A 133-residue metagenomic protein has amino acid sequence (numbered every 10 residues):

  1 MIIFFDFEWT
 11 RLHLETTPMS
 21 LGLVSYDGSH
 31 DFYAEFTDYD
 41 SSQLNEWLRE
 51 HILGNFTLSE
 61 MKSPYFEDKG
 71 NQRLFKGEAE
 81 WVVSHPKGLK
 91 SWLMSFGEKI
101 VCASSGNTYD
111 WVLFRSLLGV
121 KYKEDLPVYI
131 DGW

Functional and structural regions predicted by a protein language model:
M1-F7: Short Pro/Gly-enriched beta-strand edge/turn motifs at strand-loop
I2, P18, S25-L74, A79-W133: Metal-dependent phosphoesterase core characteristic of DEDDh/y 3'-5' exonuclease domains
F7-E15, S20-G22: Short acidic, Gly/Ser-rich segments with clustered Asp/Glu that frequently serve as metal-coordination loops in enzyme
